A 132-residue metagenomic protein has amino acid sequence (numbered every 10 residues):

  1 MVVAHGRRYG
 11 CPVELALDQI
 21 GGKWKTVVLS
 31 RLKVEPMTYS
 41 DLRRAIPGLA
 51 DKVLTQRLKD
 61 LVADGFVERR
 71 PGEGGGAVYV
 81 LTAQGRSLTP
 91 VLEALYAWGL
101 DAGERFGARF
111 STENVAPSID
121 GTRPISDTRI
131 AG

Functional and structural regions predicted by a protein language model:
V2, R7-V53, K59, E73-V80 (+2 more regions): N-terminal helix-turn-helix DNA-binding core of bacterial DNA-binding proteins
R8, S30, R86-G132: Amphipathic alpha-helical dimerization/coiled-coil segments that flank or bridge DNA-binding/regulatory modules
R44, A63, A83, P90 (+1 more regions): Replace "anionic and nucleotidyl ligands
V62-G72: A short, conserved structural fragment
